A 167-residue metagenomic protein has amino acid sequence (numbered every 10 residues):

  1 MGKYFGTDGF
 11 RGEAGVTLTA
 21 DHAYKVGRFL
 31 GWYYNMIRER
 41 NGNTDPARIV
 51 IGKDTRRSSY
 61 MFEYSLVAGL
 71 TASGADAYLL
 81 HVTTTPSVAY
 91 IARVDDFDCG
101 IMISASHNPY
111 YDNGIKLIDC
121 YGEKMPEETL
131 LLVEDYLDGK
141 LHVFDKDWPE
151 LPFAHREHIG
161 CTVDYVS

Functional and structural regions predicted by a protein language model:
M1-A68, A72-S73, P152-S167: An N-terminal, well-structured beta->alpha segment
D8-F10, V88, V133: Bulky hydrophobic/aromatic "packing anchor" residues in well-ordered structure
G15-L18, L80, G122-M125: Pocket-edge positions in alpha/beta enzyme catalytic cores
Y24-W32, P86, Y90, L131: Short, contiguous clusters of charged residues that form electrostatic/catalytic patches at enzyme active sites, used
W32-Y33, A77-L80, S106, E127-L132 (+1 more regions): Short, surface-exposed, polar/charged, turn-prone segments marking secondary-structure boundaries
E39-Y121: Ferredoxin-reductase
N113-S167: Gly/Ser/Thr-enriched, mixed-charge loops and adjacent short helices that form phosphate/oxyanion-binding elements
